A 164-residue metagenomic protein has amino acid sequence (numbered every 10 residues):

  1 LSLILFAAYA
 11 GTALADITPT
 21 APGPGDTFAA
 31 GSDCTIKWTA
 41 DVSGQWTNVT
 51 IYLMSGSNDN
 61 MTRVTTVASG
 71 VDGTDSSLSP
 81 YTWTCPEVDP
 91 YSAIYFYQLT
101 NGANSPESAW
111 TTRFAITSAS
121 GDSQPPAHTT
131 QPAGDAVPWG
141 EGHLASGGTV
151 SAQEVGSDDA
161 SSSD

Functional and structural regions predicted by a protein language model:
L1-L5: Classical eukaryotic N-terminal signal peptides for Sec-dependent ER targeting/secretion, especially the positively
F6-S163: Mature extracellular/extracytoplasmic regions of secreted and cell-surface glycoproteins
